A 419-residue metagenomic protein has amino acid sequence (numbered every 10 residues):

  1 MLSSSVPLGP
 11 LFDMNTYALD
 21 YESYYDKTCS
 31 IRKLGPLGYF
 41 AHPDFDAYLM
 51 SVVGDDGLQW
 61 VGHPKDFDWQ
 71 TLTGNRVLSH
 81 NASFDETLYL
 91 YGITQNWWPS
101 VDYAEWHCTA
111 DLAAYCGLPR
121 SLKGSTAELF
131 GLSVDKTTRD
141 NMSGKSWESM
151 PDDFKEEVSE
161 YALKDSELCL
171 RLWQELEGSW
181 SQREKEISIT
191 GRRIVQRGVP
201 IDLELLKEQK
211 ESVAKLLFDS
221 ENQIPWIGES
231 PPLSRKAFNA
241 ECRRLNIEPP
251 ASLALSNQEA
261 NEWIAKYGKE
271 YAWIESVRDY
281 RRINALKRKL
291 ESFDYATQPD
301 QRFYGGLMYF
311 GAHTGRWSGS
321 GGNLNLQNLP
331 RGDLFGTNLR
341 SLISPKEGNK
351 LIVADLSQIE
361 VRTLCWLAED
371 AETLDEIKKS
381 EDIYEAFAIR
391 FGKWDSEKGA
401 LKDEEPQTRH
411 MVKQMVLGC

Functional and structural regions predicted by a protein language model:
S3-S5: Serine residues within intrinsically disordered or low-complexity segments
P7-G35, H42-V52, A127-F130, T137 (+6 more regions): Conserved "right-hand" nucleotidyltransferase catalytic core of DNA-directed polymerases
H42, S100-A104, G332-G336, S341-K346 (+2 more regions): Short, surface-exposed loop/turn microsegments at beta-strand edges and helix-strand junctions
H42-P64, W69-E177, E184, S188 (+1 more regions): Active-site-proximal helix-loop-helix substrate-binding element of RNase H-like nuclease domains
S79-N81, S234, A354: Short His-Asn-centered micro-motif
S83-Q95, C116, E241-R243, S357-A371: Short active-site loop/helix that positions an aromatic residue
Y115-L118, E128-L132, G178, Q196 (+4 more regions): Short, well-ordered loop/turn and helix-capping segments at boundaries between secondary-structure elements and domains
V353, E360-K393: Metal-dependent catalytic core segments for phosphate chemistry
